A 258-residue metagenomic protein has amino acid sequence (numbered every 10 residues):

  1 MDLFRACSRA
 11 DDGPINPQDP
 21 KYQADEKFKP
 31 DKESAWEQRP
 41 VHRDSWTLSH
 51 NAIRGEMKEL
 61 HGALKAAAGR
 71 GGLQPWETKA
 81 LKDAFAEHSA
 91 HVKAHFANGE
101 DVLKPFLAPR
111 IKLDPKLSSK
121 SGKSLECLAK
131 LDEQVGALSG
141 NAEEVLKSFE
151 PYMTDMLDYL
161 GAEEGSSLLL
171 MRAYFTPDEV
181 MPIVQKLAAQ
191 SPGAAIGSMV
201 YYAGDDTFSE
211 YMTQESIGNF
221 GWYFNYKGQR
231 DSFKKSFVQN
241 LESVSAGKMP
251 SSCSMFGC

Functional and structural regions predicted by a protein language model:
M1-C258: Small-residue-biased structural context
